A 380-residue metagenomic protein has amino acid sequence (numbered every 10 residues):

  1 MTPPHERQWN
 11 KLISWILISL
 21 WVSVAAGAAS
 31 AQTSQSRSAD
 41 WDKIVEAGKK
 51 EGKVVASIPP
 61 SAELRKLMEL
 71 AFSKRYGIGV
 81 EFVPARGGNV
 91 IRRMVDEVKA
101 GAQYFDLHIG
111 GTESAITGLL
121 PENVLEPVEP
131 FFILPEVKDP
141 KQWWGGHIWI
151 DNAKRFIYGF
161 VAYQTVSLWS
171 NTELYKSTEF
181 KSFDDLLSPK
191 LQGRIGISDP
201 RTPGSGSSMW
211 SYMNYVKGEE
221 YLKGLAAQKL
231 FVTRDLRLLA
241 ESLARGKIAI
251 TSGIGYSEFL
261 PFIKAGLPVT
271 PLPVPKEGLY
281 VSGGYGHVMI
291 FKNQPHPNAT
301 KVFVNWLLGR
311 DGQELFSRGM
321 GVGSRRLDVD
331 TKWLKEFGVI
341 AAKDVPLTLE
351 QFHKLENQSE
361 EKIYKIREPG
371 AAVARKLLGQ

Functional and structural regions predicted by a protein language model:
S14-G27: Bacterial N-terminal signal peptides
S34-W41, K49-L67, G286: Extracytoplasmic "Venus flytrap"
R37, V345-Q380: Conserved C-terminal helix/tail region of periplasmic/extracytoplasmic solute-binding proteins
V55-E69, E81-V95, Q103-A240, A244 (+1 more regions): Extracytoplasmic ligand-binding site segments that recognize negatively charged/polar headgroups
G101-G110, V232, A249-G255, T270-P271: Paired acidic/hydrophobic, glycine-rich loop segments that form the ligand-binding mouth/hinge of periplasmic-binding
A115-G118, I250-T270: A ligand-binding cleft/hinge motif common to bilobed small-molecule-binding domains
L222-A226, F231-T233, G266-Q294, F337-A341: Periplasmic-binding protein-like
G286-K354: Mature extracytoplasmic/periplasmic domains
